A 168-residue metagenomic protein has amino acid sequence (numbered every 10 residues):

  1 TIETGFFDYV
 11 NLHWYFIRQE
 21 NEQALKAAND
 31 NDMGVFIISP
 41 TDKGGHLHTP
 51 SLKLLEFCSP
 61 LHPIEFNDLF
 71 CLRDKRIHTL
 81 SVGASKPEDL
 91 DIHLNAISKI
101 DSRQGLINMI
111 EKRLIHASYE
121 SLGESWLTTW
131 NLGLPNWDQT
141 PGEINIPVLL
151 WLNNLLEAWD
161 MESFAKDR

Functional and structural regions predicted by a protein language model:
T1-T4: Catalytic core of soluble alpha/beta enzymes
F6-Y9, Q23-R168: Structured C-terminal cap/extension of enzyme domains
N11-R18: Catalytic beta/alpha-barrel core
